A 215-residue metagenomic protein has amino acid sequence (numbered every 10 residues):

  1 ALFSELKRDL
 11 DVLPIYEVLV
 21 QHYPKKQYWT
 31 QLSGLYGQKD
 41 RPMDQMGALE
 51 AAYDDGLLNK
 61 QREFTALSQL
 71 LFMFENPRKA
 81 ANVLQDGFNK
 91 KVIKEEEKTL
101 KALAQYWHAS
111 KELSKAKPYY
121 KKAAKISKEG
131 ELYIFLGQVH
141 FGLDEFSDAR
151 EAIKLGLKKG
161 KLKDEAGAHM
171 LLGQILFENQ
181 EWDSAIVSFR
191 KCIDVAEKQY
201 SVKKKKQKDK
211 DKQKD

Functional and structural regions predicted by a protein language model:
A1-D215: Alpha-solenoid helical repeat scaffolds
